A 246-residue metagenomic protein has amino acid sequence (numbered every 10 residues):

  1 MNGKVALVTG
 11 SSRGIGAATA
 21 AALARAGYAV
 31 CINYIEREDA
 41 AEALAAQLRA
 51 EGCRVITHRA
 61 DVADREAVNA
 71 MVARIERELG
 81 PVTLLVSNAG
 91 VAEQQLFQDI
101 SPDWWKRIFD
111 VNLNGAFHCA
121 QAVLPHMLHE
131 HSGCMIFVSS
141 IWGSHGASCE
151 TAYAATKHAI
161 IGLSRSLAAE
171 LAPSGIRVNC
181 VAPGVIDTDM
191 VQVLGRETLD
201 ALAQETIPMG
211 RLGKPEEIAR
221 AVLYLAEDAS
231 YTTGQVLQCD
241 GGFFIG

Functional and structural regions predicted by a protein language model:
V5, S12-R13: Conserved glycine-rich cofactor-binding loop
L96-F97, W104-F109, A203: Substrate-binding pocket helix/loop in short-chain dehydrogenase/reductase
F117, K214-C239, F244: C-terminal substrate-recognition "lid" of short-chain dehydrogenase/reductases
A120, T156, S164: Active-site helix of classical SDR
P125, A169-P173: Alpha-helical segment proximal to the catalytic Tyr-Lys
S132, A172, R177, T233-G234: Short, small/polar-rich loop/turn modules that mediate ligand/substrate recognition or access, typified
S140: Residue(s) in the substrate-gating loop at a strand-loop-helix junction that position the organic substrate next
